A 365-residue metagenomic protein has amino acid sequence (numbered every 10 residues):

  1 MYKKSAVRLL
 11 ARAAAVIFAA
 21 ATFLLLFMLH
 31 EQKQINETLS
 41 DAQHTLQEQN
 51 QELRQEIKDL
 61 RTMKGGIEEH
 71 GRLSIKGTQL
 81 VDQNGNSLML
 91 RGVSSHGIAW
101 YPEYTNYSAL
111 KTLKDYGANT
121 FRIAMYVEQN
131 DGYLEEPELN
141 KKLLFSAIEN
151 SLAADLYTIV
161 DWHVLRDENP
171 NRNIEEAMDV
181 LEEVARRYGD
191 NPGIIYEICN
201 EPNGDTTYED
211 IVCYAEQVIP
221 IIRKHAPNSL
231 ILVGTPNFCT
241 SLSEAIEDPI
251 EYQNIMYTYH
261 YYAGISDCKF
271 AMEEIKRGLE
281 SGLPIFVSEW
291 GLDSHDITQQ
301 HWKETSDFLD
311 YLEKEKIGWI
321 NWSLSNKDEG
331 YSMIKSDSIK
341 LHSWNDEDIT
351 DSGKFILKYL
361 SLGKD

Functional and structural regions predicted by a protein language model:
M1-I17: N-terminal Sec-pathway targeting helices
F23-S40: Transmembrane signal-anchor/signal-peptide helices with a preference for the extracytoplasmic
T38-T120, S343, K354-L362: N-terminal carbohydrate-binding accessory modules
G71-L73, G97, P102, N119 (+4 more regions): Extracellular glycoside hydrolase catalytic/binding regions
D82, D161, E289: Acidic active-site catalytic centers that drive phospho-/nucleotidyl reactions and related ester hydrolyses
Y104-T105, L139-L143, F270: Short secondary-structure boundary/capping elements
L110-Y188, P192-I194, I198-N203: Substrate-binding cleft and catalytic face of glycoside hydrolase catalytic domains, especially the flexible beta-alpha
